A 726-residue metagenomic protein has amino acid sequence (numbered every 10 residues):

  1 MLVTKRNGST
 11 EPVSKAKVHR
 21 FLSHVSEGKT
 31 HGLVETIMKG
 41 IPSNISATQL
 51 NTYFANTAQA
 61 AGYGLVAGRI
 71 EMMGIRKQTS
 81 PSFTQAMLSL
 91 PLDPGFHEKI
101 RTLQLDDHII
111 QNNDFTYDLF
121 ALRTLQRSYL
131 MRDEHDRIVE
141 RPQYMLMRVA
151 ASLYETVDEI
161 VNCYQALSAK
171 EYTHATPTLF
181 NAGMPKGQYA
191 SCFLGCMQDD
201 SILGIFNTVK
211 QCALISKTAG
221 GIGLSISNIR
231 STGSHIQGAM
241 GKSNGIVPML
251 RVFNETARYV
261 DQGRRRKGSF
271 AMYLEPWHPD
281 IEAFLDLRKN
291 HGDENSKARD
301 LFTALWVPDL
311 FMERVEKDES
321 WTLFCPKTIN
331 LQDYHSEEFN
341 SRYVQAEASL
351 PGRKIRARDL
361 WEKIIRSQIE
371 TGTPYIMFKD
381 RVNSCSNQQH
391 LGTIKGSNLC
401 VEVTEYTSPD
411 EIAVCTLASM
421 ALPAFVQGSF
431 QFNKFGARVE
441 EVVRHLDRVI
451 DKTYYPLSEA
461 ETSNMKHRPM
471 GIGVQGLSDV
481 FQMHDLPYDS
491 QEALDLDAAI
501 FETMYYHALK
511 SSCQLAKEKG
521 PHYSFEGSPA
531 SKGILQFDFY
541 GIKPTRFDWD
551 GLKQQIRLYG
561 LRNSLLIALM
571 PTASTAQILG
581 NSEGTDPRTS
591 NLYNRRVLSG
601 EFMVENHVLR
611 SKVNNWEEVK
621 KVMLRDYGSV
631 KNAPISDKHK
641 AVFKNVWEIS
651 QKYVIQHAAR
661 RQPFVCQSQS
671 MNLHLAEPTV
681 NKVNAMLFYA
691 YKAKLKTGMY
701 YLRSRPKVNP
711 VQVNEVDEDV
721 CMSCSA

Functional and structural regions predicted by a protein language model:
S9, E27-M147, D158, Y164: Core nucleic-acid recognition elements
L33-N44, S231-Y273, I412, Q427-Y454 (+3 more regions): A structural-propensity feature for long, helix-poor, extended segments
Y63-L88, V307, F311, V382-D410 (+9 more regions): Terminal amphipathic helices with adjacent charged low-complexity linkers/tails
F115-A121, V403-T407, L446-D451, I542-R546 (+4 more regions): Catalytic alpha/beta core of large soluble enzyme barrels
M131, R137, Y144, V149-I160 (+8 more regions): Function-dense linear segments that define catalytic or interfacial modules in macromolecule-processing proteins
R137-G195, L203, N340-R366, T371-I376 (+1 more regions): Gly/Pro-rich turn-and-neighbor structural signature
D286, R299-I364, Q368-T371: Polar, glycine-rich mid-to-C-terminal structural blocks that act as macromolecule-binding/assembly scaffolds
R438-E461, P469, P487-T572, D637-A641 (+2 more regions): Internal maturation/activation junctions in enzymes
